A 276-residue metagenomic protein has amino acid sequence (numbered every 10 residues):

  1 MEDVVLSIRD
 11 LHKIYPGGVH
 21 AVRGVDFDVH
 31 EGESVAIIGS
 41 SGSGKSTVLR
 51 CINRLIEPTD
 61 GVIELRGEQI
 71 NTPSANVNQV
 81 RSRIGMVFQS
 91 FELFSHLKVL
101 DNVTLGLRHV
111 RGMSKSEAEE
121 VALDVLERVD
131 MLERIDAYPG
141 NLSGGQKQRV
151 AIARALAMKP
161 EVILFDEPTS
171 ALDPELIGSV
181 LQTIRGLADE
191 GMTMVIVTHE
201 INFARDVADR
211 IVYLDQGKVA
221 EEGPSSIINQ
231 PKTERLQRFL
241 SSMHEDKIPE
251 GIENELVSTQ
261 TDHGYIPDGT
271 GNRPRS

Functional and structural regions predicted by a protein language model:
V4-L6, H12-A208, V212-E222: ABC family nucleotide-binding domain
R50, T261, R273-R275: Intrinsically disordered, low-complexity serine/threonine-rich segments
Q216, S226-D268: C-terminal boundary and immediately downstream tail of ABC-type ATPase nucleotide-binding domains
I266-S276: Long, low-complexity, intrinsically disordered segments
